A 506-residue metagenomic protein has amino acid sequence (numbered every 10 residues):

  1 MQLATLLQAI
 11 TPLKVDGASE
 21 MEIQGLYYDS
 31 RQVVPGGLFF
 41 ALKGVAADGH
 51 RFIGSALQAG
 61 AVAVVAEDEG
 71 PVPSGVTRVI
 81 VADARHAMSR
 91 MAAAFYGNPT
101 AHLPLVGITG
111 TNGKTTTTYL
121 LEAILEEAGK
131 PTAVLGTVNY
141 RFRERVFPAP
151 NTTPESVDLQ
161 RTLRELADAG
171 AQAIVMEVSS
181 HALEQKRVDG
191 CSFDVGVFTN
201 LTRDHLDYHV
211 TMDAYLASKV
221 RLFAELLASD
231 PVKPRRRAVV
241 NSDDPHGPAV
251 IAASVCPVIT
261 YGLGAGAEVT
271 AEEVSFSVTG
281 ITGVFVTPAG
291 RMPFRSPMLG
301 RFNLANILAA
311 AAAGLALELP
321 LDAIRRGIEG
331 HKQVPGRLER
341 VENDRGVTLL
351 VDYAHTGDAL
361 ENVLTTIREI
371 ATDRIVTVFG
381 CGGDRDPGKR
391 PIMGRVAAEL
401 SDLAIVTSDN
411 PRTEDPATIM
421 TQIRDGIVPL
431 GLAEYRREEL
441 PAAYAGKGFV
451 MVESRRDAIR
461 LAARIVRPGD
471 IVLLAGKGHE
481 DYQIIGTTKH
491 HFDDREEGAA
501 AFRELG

Functional and structural regions predicted by a protein language model:
M1-P12, P35-L38, A289, L299 (+2 more regions): ATP-dependent carboxylate-amine ligase
M1-R90, A94, P245, A267 (+6 more regions): N-terminal leader/targeting and accessory segments in enzymes
L7, P71-G75, E184, V195-L349 (+3 more regions): Acidic, Mg2+-coordinating active-site environments of NTP-dependent enzymes
A46-F52, Q185-K186, D207-A214, D386-K389 (+2 more regions): Glycine/threonine-rich flexible loop motifs
G49-V62, R78-A87, D194-T199, Y215-V220 (+4 more regions): A short, gly/pro- and small-residue-rich
V62-D68, R237-S242, V378-F379, D402-N410: Short internal beta-strands
A66-E69, V178, N200, S408 (+1 more regions): Short secondary-structure boundary segments
M88-S242, P248-S254, L308, I370-A371: Phosphate-binding loop of NTP-binding sites
